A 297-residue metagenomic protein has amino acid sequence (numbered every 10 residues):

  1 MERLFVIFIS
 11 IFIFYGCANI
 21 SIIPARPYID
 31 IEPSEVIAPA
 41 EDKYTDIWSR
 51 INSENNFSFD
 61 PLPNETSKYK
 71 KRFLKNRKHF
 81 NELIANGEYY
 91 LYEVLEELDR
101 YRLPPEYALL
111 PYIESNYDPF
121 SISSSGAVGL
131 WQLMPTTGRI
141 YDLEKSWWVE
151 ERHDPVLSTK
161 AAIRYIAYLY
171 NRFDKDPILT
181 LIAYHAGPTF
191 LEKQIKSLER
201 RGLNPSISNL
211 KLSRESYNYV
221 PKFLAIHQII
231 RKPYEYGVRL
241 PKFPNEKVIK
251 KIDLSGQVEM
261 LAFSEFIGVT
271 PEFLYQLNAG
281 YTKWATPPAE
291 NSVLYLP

Functional and structural regions predicted by a protein language model:
L4-F14: Sec-dependent N-terminal signal peptides
Y15-R102, Y107: An acidic, Gly/Ser/Thr/Pro-rich helix-cap/linker signature
N76, F80-L91, R100-L103, S123-W131 (+7 more regions): Solvent-exposed, acidic/flexible segments
L103-F120, T180-H185, L274-N278: Short, functionally critical alpha-helical segments immediately adjacent to catalytic or ligand/cofactor-binding
N116-S124, R139-I140, L169-R172, P188-R201 (+2 more regions): Secretory-pathway/luminal and periplasmic proteins that interact with or process carbohydrate-rich
S125-W147, T159-A162, I166, L191: Substrate-binding/active-site groove segments that recognize and process beta-1,4-linked N-acetyl-hexosamine
P241-P271: Primarily a LysM-type cell-wall glycan-binding module
L277-P297: Extracellular LysM carbohydrate-binding repeats and other cell-envelope/extracellular binding modules
